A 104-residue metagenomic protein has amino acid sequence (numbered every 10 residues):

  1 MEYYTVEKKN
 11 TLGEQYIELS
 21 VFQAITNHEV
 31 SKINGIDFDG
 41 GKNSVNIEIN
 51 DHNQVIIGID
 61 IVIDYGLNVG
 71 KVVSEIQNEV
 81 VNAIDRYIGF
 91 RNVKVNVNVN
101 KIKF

Functional and structural regions predicted by a protein language model:
M1-I47: Terminal low-complexity, intrinsically disordered regions
N10, E29, D60-V62, A83: Preference for short coil/turn "hinge" residues that link or interrupt alpha-helices
Q23-V30, V55, V73, A83: Small-side-chain structural scaffolding
I33-V62, V97-F104: Short edge beta-strands and adjacent turn/loop segments
Y65: Active-site acidic-Proline motif in GNAT/NAT acetyltransferases
V69-I88: Short, non-transmembrane amphipathic alpha-helical segments
N82-F104: Short, Lys/Arg-rich amphipathic alpha-helical interaction segments that bind nucleic acids or acidic protein surfaces
